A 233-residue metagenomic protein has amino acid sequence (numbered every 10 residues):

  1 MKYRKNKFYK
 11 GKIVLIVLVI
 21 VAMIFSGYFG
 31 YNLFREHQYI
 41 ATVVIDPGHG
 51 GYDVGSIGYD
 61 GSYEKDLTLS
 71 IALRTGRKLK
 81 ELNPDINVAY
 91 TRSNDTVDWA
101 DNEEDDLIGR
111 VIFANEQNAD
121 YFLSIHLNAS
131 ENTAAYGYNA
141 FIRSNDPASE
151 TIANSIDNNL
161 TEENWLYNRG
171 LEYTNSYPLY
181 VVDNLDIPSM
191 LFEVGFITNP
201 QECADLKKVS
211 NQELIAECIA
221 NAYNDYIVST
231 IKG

Functional and structural regions predicted by a protein language model:
M1-G11: N-terminal Lys/Arg-rich, disordered targeting/topogenic segments
Y9, D106-L107, T174-N175: Amphipathic coiled-coil/heptad-repeat helices and related helical stalk/stem segments that mediate oligomerization
V14-F29: Hydrophobic membrane-insertion alpha-helices, especially the h-region of bacterial N-terminal signal peptides
Y28-V44, H49-I152: Catalytic-core regions of hydrolytic enzymes
D53, E103, Y136-G137, Y167 (+2 more regions): Glycine-rich, flexible loop/turn motifs
L73-P84, N115-A119, L127, D157-W165 (+3 more regions): Sec-exported extracytoplasmic/periplasmic mature domains
Q117, S124, E131, G170-G233: Active-site-adjacent mobile loop/cap segments within catalytic or ligand-binding domains
P147-T174: Active-site-adjacent substrate-binding region of metalloamidase/peptidase-like peptide-processing proteins
